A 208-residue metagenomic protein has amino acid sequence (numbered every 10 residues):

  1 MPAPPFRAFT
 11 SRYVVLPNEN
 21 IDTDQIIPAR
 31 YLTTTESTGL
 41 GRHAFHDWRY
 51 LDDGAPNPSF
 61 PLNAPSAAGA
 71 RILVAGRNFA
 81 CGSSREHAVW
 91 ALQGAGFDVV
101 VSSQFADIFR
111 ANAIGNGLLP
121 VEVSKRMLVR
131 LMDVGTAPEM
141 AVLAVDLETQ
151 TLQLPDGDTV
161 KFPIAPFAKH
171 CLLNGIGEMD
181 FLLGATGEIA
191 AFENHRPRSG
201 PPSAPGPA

Functional and structural regions predicted by a protein language model:
M1-G76, A80-A208: Cytosolic catalytic domains that perform sulfur/thiol-centered chemistry
